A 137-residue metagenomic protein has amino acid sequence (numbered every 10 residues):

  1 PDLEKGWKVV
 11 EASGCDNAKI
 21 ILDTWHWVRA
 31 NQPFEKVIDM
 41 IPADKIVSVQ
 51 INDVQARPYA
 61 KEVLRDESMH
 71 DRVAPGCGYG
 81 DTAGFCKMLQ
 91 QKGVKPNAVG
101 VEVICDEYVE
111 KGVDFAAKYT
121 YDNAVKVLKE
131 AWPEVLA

Functional and structural regions predicted by a protein language model:
L3-L22, W27-A137: Histidine-acidic metal/acid-base catalytic patches
